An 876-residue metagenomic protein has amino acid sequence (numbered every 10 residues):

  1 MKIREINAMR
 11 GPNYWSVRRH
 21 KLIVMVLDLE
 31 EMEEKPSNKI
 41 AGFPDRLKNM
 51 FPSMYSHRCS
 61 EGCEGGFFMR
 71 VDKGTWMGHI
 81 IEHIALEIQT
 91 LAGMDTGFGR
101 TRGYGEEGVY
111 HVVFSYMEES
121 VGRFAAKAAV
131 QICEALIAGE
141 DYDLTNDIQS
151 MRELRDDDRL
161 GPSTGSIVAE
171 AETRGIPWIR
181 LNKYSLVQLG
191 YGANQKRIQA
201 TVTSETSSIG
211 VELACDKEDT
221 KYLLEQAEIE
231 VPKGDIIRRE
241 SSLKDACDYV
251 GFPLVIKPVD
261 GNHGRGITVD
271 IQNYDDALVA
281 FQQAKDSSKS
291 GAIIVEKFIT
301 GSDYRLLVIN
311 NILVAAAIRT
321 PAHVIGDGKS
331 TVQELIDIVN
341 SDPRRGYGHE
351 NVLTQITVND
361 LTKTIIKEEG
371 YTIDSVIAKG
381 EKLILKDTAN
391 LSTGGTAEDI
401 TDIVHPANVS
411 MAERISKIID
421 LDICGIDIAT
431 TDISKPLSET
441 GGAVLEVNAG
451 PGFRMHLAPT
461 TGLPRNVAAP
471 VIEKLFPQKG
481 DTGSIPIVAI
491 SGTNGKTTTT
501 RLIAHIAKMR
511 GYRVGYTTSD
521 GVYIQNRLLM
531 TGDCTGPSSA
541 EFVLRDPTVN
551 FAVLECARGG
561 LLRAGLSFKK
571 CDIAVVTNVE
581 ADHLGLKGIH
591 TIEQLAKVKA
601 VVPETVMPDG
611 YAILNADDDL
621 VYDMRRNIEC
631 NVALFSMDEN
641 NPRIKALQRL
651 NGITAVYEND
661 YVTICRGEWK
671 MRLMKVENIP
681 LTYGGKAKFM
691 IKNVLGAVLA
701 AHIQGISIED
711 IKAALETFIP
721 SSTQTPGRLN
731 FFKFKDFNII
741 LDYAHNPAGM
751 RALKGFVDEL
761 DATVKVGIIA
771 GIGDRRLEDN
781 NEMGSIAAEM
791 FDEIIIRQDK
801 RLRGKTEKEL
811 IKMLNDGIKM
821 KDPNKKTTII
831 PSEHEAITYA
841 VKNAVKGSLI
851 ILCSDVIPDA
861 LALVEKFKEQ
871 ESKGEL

Functional and structural regions predicted by a protein language model:
M1-T173, I312-E334, K382, K386-A489: ATP-dependent carboxylate activation and anion-phosphoryl transfer catalytic cores that bind Mg-ATP to form
A8-V24, L29-K48, P52-F67, R501 (+4 more regions): ATP-dependent carboxylate-amine ligase
E107-V109, V113-Y249, N262: Conserved N-proximal alpha/beta basic substrate-recognition cap immediately N-terminal to, or forming the N-lobe
A171, D427, T517, E555 (+6 more regions): Residue-level signal for inorganic ion chemistry
K196-N359, P406: Active-site nucleotide/adenylate-binding loops and adjacent lid/helix of ATP-dependent enzymes
Q478-G521: Walker A (P-loop) phosphate-binding motif
L528-L647, L681, P747: Flexible active-site lid/hinge loop adjacent to a nucleotide/diphosphate and Mg2+-phosphate binding pocket
I589-A596, A600, G610, C630-R751: Adenine nucleotide phosphate-binding catalytic loops in nucleotide-utilizing enzymes
